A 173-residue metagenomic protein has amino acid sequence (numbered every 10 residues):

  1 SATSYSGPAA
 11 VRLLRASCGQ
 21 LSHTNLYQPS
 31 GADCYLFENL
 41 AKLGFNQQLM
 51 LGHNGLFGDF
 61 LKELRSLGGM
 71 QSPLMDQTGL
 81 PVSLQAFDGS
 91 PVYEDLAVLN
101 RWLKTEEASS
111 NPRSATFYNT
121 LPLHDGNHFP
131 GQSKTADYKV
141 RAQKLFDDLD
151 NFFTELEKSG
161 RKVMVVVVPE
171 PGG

Functional and structural regions predicted by a protein language model:
S1-P130, V140: Active-site-proximal alpha/beta segments of enzymes that process anionic O-linked groups
N127-L149: Active-site-proximal segments of metal-dependent phosphoesterases and phosphodiesterases across multiple
K144-G173: Metal-dependent active-site segment of extracytoplasmic phospho-/sulfohydrolases and closely related
